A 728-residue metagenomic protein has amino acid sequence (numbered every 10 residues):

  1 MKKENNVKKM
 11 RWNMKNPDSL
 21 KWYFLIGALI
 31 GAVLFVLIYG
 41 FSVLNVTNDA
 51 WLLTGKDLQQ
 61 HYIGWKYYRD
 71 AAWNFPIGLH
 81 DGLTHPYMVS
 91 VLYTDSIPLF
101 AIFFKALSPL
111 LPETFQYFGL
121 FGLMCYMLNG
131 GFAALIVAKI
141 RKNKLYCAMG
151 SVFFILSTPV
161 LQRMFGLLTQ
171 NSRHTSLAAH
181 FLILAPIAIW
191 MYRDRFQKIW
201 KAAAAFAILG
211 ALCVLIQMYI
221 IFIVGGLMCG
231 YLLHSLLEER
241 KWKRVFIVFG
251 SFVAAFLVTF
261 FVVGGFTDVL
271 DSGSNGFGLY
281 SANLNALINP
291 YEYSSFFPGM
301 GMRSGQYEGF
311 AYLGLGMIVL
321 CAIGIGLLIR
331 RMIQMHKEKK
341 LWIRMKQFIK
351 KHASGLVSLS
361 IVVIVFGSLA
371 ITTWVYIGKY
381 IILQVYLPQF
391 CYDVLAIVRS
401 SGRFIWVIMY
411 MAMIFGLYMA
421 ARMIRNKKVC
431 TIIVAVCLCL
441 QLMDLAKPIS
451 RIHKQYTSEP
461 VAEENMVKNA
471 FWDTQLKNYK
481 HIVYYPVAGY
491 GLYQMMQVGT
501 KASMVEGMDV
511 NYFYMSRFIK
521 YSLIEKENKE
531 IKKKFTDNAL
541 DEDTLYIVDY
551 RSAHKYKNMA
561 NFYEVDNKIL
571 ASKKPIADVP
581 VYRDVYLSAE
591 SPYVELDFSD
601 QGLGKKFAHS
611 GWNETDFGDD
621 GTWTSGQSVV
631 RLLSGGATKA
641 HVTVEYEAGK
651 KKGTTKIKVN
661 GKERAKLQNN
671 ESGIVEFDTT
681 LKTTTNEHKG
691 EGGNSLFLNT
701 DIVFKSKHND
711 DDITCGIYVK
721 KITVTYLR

Functional and structural regions predicted by a protein language model:
M1-V46, I247-F252, G326, M335-H336 (+1 more regions): Start-transfer (signal-anchor) and selected internal transmembrane alpha helices of multi-pass inner/ER membrane
L34-N129, S157-T158, Q170, H174-T175 (+1 more regions): Membrane-interface coil-to-helix junctions
V36-L44, A148-S172, V258-V269, L284-S295 (+2 more regions): Membrane-interface helix-loop junctions at the exits of transmembrane helices
G55, A255-L328: Periplasmic/ER-lumenal interhelical loops and adjacent helix-loop junctions in multi-pass membrane proteins
L123, M127-K139, L145-D194, K201-S235 (+3 more regions): Membrane-embedded helix bundles of polyisoprenyl
C229, G250-A254, I364, I414 (+1 more regions): Signature aromatic-anchored transmembrane alpha helix within multi-pass, membrane-resident enzymes that catalyze glycan
L445-S591: Extracytoplasmic
L587-A637, E647-K652, V703-R728: Glycan-recognition and processing domains
